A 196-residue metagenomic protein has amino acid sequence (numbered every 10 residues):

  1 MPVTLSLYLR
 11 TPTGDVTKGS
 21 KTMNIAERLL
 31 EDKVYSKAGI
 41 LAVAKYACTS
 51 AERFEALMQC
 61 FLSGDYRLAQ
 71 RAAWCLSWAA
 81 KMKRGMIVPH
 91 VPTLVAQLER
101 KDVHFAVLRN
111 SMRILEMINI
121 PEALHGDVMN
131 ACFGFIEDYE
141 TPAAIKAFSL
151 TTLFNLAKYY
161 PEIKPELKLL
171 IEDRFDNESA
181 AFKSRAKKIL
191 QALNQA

Functional and structural regions predicted by a protein language model:
L9-T22: Short, Lys/Arg-enriched N-terminal segments with co-localized hydrophobic residues within the first ~10-30 amino acids
K21-A196: Alpha-helical scaffold domains
